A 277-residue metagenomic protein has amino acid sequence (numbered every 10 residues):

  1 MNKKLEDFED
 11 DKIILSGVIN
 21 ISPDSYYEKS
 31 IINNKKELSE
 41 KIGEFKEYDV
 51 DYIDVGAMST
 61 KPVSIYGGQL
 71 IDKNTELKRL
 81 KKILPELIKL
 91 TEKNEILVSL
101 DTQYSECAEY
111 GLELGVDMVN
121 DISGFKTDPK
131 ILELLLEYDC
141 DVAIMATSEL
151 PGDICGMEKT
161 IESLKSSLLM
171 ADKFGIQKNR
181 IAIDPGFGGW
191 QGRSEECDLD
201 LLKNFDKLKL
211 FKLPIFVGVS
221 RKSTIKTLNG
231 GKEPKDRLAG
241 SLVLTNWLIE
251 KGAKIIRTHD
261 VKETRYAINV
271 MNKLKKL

Functional and structural regions predicted by a protein language model:
M1-D11: N-terminal carbohydrate-binding accessory modules
N2-K4, S25-E44, T60-K82, E86-K89 (+4 more regions): Active-site-adjacent loop and "lid" segments of alpha/beta metabolic enzymes
D10, K93-E95, E137, I176-K178 (+1 more regions): Short, well-ordered coil/turn elements that cap or connect secondary structure elements
I14-I19, D51-V55, V98-L100, M118-N120 (+4 more regions): Hydrophobic faces of well-ordered beta-strands that scaffold small-molecule active sites in alpha/beta enzyme cores
N20-D24: Short polar catalytic/cofactor-binding loops
K46, S167-R180: Phosphate/pyrophosphate-binding loops at sites that engage ATP/ADP/AMP, CoA/4′-phosphopantetheine, polyphosphate
D49, G115, G175, G252: Conserved functional loop/turn residues at catalytic and ligand-binding sites
I96, Q103-Y104, A108: Aromatic-lined carbohydrate-recognition surfaces of secreted/lumenal glycan-active proteins
